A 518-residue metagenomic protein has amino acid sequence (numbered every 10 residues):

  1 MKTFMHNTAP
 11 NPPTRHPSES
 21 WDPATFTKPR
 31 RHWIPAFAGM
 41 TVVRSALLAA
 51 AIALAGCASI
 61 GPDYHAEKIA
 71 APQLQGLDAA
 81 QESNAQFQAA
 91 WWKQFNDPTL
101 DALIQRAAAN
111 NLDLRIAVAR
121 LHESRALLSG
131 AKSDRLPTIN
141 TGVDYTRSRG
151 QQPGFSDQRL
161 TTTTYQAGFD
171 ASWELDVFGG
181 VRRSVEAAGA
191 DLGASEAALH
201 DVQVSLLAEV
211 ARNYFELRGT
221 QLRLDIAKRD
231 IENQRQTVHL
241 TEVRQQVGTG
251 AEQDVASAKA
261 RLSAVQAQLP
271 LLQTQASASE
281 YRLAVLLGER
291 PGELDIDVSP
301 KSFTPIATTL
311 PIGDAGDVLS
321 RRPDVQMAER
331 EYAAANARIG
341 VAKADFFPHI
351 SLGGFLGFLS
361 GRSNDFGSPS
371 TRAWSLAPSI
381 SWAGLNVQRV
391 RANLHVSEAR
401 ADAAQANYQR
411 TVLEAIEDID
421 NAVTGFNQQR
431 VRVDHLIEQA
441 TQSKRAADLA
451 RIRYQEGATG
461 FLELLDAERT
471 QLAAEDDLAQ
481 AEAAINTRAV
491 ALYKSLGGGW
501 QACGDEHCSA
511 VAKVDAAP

Functional and structural regions predicted by a protein language model:
K2-F4, L47, A51, A55-A109 (+5 more regions): Terminal intrinsically disordered/low-complexity segments used for targeting and assembly
P10, A58-V210, H349-G354, G384-L394: Short flexible linkers and secondary-structure junctions
P12-H16, W21-A24, G39-M40, A49: A cross-taxon signal for low-complexity, glycine/charged-rich
R115-I116, K132, L175-Q203, Q253 (+6 more regions): Sec/SRP-type N-terminal targeting helices
R159-T163, S370-R372, A473: Short sequence motifs at beta-strands and strand-loop junctions characteristic of Gram-negative outer-membrane
Y165-A171, N213, D314, W374-I380: Hydrophobic, lipid-facing positions within transmembrane beta-strands of outer-membrane proteins
V181, A190, A197-D314, G425 (+3 more regions): Periplasmic alpha-helical coiled-coil/stalk elements that build and connect Gram-negative outer-membrane
Q245-T249, Y454-A458, S495, G499: A short glycine-centered flexible hinge/capping loop motif at secondary-structure junctions
